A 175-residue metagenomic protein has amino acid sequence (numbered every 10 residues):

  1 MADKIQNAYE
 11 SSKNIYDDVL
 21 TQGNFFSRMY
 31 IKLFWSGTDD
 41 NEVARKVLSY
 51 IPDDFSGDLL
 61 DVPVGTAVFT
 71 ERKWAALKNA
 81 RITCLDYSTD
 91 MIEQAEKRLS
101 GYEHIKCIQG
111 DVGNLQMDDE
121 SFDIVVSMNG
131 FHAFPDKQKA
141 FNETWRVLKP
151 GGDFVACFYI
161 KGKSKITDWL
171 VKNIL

Functional and structural regions predicted by a protein language model:
M1-D53, V68-R72, M91: Conserved class I S-adenosyl-L-methionine
S56, F122-D123: Local beta-strand N-terminus motif with an aromatic residue
D58-N114: Class I SAM-dependent methyltransferase SAM/SAH-binding core
V126: A conserved beta-strand element that flanks and buttresses the S-adenosyl-L-methionine
N129-G130: Short catalytic micro-motifs in class I SAM-dependent methyltransferases
Q138-P150: A short glycine-rich, Lys/Arg-flanked "PGG" loop and its adjoining helix->strand segment in the class I
V155-L175: Conserved class I S-adenosyl-L-methionine
